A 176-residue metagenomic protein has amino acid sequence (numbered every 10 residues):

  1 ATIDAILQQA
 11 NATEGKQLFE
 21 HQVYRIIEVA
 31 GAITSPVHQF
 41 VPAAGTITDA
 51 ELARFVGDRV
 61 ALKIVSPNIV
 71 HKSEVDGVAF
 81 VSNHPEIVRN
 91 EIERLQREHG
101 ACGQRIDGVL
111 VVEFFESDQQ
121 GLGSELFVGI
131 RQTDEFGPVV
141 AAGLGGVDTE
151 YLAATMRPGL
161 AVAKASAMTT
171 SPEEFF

Functional and structural regions predicted by a protein language model:
A1-F176: ATP-dependent carboxylate/acyl-activation modules
